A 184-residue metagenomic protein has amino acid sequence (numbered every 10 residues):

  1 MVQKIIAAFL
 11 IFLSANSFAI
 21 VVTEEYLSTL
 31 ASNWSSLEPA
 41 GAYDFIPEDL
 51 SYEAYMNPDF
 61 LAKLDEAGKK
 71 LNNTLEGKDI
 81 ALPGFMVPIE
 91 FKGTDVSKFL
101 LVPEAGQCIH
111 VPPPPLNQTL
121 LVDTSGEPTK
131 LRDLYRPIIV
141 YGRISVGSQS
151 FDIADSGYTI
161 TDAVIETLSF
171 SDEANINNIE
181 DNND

Functional and structural regions predicted by a protein language model:
V2-A8: Sec-dependent signal peptide recognition, specifically the positively charged N-region followed immediately by
S14-N16: N-terminal signal peptide c-region/cleavage motif recognized by signal peptidases
A19-D184: OB-fold and OB-like single-stranded nucleic-acid-recognition modules and their adjacent interaction interfaces
